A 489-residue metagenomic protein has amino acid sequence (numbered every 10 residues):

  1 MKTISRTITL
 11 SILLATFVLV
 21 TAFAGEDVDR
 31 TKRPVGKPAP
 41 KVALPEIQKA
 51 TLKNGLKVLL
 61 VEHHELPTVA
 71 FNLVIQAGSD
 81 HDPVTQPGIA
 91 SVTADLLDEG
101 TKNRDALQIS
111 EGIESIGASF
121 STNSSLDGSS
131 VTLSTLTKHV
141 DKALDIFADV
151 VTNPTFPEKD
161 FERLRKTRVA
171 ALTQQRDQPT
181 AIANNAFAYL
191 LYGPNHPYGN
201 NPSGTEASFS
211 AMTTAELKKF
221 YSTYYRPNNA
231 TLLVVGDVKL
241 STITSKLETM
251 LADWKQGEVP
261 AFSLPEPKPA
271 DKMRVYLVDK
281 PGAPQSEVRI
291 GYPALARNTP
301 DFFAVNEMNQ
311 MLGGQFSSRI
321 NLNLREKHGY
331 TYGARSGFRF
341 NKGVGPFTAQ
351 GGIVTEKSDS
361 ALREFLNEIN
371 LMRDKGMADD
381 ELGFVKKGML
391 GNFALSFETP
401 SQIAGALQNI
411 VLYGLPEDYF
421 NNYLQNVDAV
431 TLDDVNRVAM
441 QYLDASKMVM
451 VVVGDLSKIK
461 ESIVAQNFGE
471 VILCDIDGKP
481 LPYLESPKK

Functional and structural regions predicted by a protein language model:
M1-I12: Bacterial N-terminal signal peptides that target proteins for export
S11-V20: Bacterial N-terminal signal peptides
A22-A24: Boundary at the C-terminal end of the N-terminal hydrophobic targeting segment
E26-V35, P194, Y198, P202 (+2 more regions): An aromatic/glycine/proline-enriched structural segment found at the starts of mature extracellular/organellar domains
G36, P40-I75: Mature N-terminal segment immediately following signal peptide/propeptide cleavage in secreted/periplasmic
I47-K49, K57-E62, K218-T223, K272-D279 (+1 more regions): Short, surface-exposed beta-strand/loop micro-motifs that present aromatic residues
V61, L66-D98, R104-T152, R165 (+8 more regions): M16 family metallopeptidases and their MPP-like homologs
T180, N185, T214-M250, K447-M448 (+1 more regions): Non-catalytic, conformational "gating/processing" segments within enzyme and secreted inhibitor domains
